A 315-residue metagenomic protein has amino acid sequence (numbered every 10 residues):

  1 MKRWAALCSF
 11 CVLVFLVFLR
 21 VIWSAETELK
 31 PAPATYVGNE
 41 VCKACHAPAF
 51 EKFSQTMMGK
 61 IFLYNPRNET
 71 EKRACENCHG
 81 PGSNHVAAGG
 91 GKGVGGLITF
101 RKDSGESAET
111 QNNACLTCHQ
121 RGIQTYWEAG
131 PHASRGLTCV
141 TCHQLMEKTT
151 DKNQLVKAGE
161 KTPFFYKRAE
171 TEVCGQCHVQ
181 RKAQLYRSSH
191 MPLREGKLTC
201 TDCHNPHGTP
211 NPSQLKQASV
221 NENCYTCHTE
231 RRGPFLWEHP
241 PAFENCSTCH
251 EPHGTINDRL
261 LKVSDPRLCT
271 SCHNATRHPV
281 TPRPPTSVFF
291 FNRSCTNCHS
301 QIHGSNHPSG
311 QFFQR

Functional and structural regions predicted by a protein language model:
M1-V12: Bacterial N-terminal signal peptides that target proteins for export
W4, L16-R315: Short sequence/structural segments immediately N-terminal
